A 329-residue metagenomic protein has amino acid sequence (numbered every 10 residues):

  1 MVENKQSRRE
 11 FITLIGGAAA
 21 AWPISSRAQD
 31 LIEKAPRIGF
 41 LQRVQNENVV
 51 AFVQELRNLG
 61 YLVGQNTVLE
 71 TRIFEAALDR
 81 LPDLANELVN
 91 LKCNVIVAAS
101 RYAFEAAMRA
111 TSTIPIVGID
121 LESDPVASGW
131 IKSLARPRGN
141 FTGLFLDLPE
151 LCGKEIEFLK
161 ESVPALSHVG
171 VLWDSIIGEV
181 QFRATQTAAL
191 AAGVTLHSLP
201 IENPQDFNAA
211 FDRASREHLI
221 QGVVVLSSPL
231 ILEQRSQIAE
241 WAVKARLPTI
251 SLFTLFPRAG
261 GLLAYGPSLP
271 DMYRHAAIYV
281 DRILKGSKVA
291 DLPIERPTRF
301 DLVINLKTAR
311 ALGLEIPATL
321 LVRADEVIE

Functional and structural regions predicted by a protein language model:
M1-E329: Short hydrophobic alpha-helices and adjacent helix-cap/hinge residues
